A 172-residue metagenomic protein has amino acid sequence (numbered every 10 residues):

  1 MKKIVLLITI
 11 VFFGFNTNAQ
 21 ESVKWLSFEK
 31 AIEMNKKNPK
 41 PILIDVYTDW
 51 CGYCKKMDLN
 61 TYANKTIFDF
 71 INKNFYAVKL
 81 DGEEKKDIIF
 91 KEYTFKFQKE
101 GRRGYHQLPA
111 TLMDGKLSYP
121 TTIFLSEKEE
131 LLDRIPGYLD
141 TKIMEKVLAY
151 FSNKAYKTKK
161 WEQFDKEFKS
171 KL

Functional and structural regions predicted by a protein language model:
M1-S22: Bacterial Sec-dependent N-terminal signal peptides
L7, N38, K73-N74: Structured helix-beta-strand junction loops
Q20-K24, I32, K36, K40 (+3 more regions): Non-globular targeting/processing and membrane-anchoring segments
Q20-S22, K56, F97-R102: Short, flexible loop segments at the rims of nucleotide/cofactor-binding pockets, characterized by
N38-G52, A77: Short active-site neighborhood of thiol/selenol oxidoreductases, capturing the structured segment around
T48-Y62: Conserved redox-active cysteine motifs that mediate thiol-disulfide chemistry, especially di-cysteine Cys-X(1-2)-Cys
K65-F68, N72-D133, T141, K146-N153: Thioredoxin-like thiol-disulfide oxidoreductase module
